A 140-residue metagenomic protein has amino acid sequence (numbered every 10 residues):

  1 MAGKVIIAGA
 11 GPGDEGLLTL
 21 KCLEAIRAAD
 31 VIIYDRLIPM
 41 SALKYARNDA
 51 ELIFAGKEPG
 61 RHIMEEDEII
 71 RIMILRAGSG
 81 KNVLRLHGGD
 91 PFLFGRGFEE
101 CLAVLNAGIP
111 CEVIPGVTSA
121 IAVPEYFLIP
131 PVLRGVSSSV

Functional and structural regions predicted by a protein language model:
M1, R47, M73-V83: Glycine-rich phosphate/diphosphate-binding loops that line cofactor/substrate pockets in enzymes
M1-E58: Glycine-rich, flexible N-terminal cofactor/catalytic loop recognition
D14, D90-V140: Class I SAM-dependent methyltransferase SAM-binding "motif I" and its flanking Rossmann-like core
L23-E24, I74, L102: Alpha-helical segments flanking ligand/cofactor-binding loops in enzyme cores
I32, E51, N82, P110 (+1 more regions): Residue-level detector of anion-binding/catalytic polar loops
H62-I74: Glycine-rich, highly charged phosphate/nucleotide-binding loops
